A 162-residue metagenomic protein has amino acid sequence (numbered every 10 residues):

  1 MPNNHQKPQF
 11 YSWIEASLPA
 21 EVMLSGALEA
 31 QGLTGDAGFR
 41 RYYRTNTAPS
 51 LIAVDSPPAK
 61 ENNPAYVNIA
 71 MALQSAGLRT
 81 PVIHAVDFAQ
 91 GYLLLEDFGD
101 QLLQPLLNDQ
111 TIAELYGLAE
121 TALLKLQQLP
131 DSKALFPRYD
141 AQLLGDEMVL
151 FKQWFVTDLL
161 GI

Functional and structural regions predicted by a protein language model:
M1-L24: Juxta-kinase regulatory segment immediately upstream of eukaryotic protein kinase catalytic domains
I14, F155-V156: Hydrophobic residues within well-ordered, non-membrane alpha-helices that form the packing/core of soluble catalytic
E21, L33, Q74-A76: Short, solvent-exposed secondary-structure boundary motifs
E21-L28, A65-Y66: Short Pro/Gly-enriched beta-strand edge/turn motifs at strand-loop
S25-Y43: ATP-binding glycine-rich phosphate-binding loop
G38, Y43-D146, L150, T157: ATP-binding pocket architecture of kinase catalytic cores
D158-I162: Short, intrinsically disordered, charge-balanced linker/junction segments flanking boundaries in proteins
